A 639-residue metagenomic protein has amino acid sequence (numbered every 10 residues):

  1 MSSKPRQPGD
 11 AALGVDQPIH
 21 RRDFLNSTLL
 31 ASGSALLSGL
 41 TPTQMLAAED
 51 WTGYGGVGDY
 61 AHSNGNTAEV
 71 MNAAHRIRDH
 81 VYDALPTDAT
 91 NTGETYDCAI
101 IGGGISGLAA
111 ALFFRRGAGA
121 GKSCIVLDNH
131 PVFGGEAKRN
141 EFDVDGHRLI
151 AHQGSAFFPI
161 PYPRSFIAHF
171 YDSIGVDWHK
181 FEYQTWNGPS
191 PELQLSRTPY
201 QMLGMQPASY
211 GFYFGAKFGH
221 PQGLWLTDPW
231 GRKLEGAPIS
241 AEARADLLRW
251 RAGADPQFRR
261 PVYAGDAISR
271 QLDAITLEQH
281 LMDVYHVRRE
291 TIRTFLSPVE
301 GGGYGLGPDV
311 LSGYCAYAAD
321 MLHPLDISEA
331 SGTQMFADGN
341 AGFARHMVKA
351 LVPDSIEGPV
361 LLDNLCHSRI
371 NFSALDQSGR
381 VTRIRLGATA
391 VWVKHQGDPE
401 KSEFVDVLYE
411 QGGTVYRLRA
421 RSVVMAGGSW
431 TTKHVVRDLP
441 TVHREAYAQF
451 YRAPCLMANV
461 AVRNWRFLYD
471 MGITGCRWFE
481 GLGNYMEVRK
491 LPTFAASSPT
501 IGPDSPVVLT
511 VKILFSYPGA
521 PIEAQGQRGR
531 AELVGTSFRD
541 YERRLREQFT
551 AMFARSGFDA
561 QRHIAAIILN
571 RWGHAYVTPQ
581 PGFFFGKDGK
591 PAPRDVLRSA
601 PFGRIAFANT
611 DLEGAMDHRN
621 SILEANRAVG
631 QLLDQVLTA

Functional and structural regions predicted by a protein language model:
M1-I19: N-terminal secretory signal peptides
H20-S38: N-terminal export leaders
E49-T87, Q206, E410, A461 (+1 more regions): Conserved flavin/dinucleotide-binding core of flavoenzymes
G55, E69-A73, Y82-R259: N-terminal glycine-rich phosphate/pyrophosphate-binding loop and immediately adjacent elements
A99-A109, L127-H130, L386, A390 (+5 more regions): Conserved beta-strand->loop/alpha-helix structural units within folded catalytic cores of enzymes with alpha/beta
H152-P161, Y263-R270, E329-D338, H443-Q449 (+2 more regions): Active-site rim elements
R249-A388, Q396-S402, D588: Active-site/ligand-binding neighborhood in enzyme catalytic cores
L386-T510, L514-G519: Mid-domain catalytic core of redox enzymes that form a hydrophobic substrate pocket/lid adjacent to a catalytic redox
